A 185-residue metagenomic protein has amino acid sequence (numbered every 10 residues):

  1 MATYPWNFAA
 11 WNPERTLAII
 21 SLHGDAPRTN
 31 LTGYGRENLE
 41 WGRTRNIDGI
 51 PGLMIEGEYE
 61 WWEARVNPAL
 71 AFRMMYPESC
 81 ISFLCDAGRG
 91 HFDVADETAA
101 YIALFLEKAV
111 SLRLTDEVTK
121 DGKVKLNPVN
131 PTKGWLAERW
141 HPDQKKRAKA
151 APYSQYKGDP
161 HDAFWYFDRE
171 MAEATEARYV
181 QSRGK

Functional and structural regions predicted by a protein language model:
A2-P13: Short glycine-enriched nucleophile-adjacent loop and the immediately C-terminal alpha-helix near the catalytic center
A9, T44, A64-R65, E138 (+2 more regions): Enriched - but not universal
N12-A103: The feature captures the conserved acid-bearing segment of alpha/beta-hydrolase catalytic domains
S79, A87-K185: Alpha/beta-hydrolase-fold serine-hydrolase catalytic core, especially in secreted/extracellular enzymes
